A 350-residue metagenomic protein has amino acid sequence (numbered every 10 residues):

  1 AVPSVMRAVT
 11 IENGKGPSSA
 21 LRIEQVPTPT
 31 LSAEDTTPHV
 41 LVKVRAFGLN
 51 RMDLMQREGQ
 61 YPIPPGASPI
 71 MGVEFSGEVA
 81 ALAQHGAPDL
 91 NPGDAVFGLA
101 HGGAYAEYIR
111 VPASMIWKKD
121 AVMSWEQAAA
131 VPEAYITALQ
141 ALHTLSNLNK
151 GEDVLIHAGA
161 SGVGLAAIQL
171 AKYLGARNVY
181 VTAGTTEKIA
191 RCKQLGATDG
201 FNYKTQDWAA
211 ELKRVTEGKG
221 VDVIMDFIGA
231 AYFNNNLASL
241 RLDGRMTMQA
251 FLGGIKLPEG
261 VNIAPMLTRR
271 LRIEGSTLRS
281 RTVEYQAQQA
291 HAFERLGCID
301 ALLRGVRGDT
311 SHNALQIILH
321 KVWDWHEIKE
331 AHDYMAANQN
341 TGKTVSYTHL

Functional and structural regions predicted by a protein language model:
P27-G48, Q60-G103: Glycine-rich beta-strand-centered segment in the early N-terminal region that forms part of a ligand/cofactor-binding
M55, V73, A95-A160: NAD(P)H dinucleotide-binding glycine-rich loop of Rossmann-like/cofactor-binding domains, especially the beta1-alpha1
A104-A106, G184-R191, P258-I263: Short, glycine/polar-rich helix-capping loops at beta-to-alpha or helix-loop-helix junctions that flank or form
A128-Q206: Mid-domain Rossmann-like dinucleotide-binding core that forms the NAD(H)/NADP(H) cofactor-binding site
Q194-E274: Glycine-rich cofactor phosphate-binding loops and adjacent beta1-alpha1 units of small-molecule cofactor enzyme domains
A209, K213, G260-K321: C-terminal substrate-binding/catalytic core of Rossmann-like NAD(P)-dependent dehydrogenases/reductases
T348-H349: Conserved small/polar residues in nucleotide/adenosyl-binding loops
